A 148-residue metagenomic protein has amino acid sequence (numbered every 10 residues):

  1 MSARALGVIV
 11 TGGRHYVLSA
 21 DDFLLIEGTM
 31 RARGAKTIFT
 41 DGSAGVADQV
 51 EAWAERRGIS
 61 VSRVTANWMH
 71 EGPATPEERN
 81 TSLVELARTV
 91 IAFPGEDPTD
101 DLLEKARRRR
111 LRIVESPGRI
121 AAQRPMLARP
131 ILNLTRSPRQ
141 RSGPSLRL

Functional and structural regions predicted by a protein language model:
S2-V8, G12-N133: Acidic/glycine-enriched connector segments
R141-L148: Non-Sec secretion/translocation targeting segments of pathogen effectors
